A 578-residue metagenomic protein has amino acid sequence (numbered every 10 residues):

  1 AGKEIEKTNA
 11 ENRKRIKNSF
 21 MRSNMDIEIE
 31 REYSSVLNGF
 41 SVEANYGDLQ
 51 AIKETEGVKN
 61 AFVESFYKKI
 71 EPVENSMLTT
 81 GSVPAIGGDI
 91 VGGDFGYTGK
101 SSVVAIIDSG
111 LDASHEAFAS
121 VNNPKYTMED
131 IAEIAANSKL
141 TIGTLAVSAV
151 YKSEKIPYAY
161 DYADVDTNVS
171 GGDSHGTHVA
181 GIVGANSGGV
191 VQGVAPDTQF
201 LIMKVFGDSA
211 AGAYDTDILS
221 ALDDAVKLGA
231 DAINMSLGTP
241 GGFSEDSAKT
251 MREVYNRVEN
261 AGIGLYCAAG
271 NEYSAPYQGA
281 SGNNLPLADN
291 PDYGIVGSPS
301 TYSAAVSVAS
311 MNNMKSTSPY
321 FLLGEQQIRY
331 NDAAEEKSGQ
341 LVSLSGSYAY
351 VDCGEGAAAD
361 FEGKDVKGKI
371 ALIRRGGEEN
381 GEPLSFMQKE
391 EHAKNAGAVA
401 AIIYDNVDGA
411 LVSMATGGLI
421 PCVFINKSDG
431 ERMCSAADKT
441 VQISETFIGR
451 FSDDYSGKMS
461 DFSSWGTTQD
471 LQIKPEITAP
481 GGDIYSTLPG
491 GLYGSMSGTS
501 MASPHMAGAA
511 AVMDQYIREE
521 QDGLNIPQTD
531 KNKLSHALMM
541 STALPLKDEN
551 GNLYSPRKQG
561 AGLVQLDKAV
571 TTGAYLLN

Functional and structural regions predicted by a protein language model:
A1-E71: Inhibitory N-terminal propeptides of secreted protease zymogens
I29-E32, S41-A51, I70-N123, Y160-H175 (+5 more regions): N-terminal domain-start motif of subtilase-like serine proteases
G92-Y214, L228-D231, E259-N260, A275-Y277 (+4 more regions): Subtilisin-like serine protease catalytic core
E116-Y126, A135-S148, T167, G264-L265 (+2 more regions): Structured lumen-facing ectodomains of secretory-pathway proteins
A180-V183, L201-G207, D231, G376 (+3 more regions): Hydrolase catalytic cores
L222-E245, A268-A269, G368-G377: Short acidic, glycine-rich surface-loop motifs adjacent to enzyme active sites
N234, S307, V412, G418-A436 (+3 more regions): C-terminal subdomain of the subtilisin-like protease fold in secreted/lumenal serine endopeptidases
S247-L265: Catalytic-core regions built around general acid/base machinery
